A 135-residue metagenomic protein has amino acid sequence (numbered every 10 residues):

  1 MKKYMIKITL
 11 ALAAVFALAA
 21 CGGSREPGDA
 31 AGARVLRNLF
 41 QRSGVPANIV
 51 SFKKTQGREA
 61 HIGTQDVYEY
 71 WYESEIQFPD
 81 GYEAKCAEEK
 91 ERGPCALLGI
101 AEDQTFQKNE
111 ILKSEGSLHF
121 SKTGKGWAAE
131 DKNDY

Functional and structural regions predicted by a protein language model:
M1-A19: Sec-dependent bacterial lipoprotein signal peptides
C21-Y135: Cystatin/cathelin-like cysteine-protease inhibitor module
